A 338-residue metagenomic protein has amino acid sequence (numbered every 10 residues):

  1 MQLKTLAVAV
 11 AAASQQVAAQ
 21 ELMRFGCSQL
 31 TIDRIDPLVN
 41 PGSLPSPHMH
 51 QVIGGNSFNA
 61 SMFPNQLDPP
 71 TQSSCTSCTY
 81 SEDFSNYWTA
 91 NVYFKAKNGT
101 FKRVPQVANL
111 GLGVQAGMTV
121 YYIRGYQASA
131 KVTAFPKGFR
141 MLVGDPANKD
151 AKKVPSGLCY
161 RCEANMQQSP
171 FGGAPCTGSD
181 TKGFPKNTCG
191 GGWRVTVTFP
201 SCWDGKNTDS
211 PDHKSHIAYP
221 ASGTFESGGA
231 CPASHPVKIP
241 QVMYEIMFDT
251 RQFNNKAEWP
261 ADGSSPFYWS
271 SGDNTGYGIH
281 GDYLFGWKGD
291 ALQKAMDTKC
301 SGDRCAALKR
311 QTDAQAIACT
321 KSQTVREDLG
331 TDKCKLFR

Functional and structural regions predicted by a protein language model:
M1-L22: Fungal secretory targeting signals
Q20-S46, Q51-V197, D204-R338: Primary mode marks residue(s) on the alpha4-beta5-alpha5 output face of response regulator receiver
